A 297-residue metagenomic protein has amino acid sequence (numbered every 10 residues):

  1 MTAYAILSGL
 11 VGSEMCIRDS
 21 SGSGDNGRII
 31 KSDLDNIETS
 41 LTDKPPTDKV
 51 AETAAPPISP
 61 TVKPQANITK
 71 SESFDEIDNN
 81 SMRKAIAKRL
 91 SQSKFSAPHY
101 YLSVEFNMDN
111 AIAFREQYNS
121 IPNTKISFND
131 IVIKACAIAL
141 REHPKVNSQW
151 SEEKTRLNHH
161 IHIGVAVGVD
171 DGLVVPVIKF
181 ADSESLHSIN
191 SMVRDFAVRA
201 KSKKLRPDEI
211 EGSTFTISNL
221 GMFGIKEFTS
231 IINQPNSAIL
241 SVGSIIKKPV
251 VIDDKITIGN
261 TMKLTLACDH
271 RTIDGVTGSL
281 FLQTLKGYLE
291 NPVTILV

Functional and structural regions predicted by a protein language model:
M1-G12, I17: Single conserved hydrophobic/aromatic residue that forms the stacking wall/gate of nucleotide- or nucleobase-binding
I6-G9, S40, K44: Acidic/proline-rich low-complexity IDRs
G9, S23, S213: Flexible nucleotide-binding loop
R18-L41: Short, Lys/Arg-enriched alpha-helical microdomains
R28, T42-V297: C-terminal catalytic/motor cores of large multi-domain enzyme assemblies
